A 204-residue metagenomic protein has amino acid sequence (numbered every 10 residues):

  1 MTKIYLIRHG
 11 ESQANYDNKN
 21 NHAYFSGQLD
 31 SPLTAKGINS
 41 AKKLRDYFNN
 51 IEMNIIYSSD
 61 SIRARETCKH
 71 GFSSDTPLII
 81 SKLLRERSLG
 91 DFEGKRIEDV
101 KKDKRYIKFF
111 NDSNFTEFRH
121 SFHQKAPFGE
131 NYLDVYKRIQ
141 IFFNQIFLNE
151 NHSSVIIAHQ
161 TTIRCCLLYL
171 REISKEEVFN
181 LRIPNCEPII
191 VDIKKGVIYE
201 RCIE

Functional and structural regions predicted by a protein language model:
T2, G10-G71, D75-I79: Active-site-proximal alpha-helix that buttresses catalytic centers in soluble enzyme cores
I4, E150-Q160: Generic beta-sheet signal
S12, T162-I163: Short active-site segment of divalent metal-dependent hydrolases/proteases that encodes the spacing between
N15-N21, G90-G94, I203: Short aromatic-enriched loop/helix-cap "lid" or pocket-rim segments at secondary-structure transitions that line
N49-E52, I146-H152: Glycine-rich phosphate-binding loop signature in dinucleotide/nucleotide-binding domains
S58-S59, K137, I157-A158: Short beta-strand scaffold positions
S74-R138, N180-R182: Phosphate-handling substructures
I173-Y199: Domain-level recognition of soluble alpha/beta enzyme cores, biased toward histidine phosphatases/phosphomutases
